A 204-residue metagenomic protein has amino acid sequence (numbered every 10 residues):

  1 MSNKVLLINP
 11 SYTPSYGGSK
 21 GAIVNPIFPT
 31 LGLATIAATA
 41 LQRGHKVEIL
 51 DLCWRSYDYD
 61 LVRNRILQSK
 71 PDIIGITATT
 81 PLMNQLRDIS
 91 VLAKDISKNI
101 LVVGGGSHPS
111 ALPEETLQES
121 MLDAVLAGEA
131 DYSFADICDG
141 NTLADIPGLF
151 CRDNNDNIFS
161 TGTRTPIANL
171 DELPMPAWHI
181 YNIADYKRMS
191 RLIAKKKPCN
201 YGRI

Functional and structural regions predicted by a protein language model:
N3-K4, D72, G202: Nucleotide donor/acceptor-binding cores
N3-N25, L101: Short glycine-rich His-centered loop
S11-P14, P166-I167, H179-Y181: Active-site/binding-pocket entry motifs
S15-I23, H45-E48, S90-A93, S190-I193: Short, mixed-charge, low-aromatic patches
G17-K20, T163-R164, L173: Short aromatic-enriched loop/helix-cap "lid" or pocket-rim segments at secondary-structure transitions that line
P29: Short, conserved glycine- and acidic-residue-centered signature motifs in active-site or ligand-binding loops
G32, I36-N169: Glycine-rich beta-alpha loop elements in corrinoid/cobalamin-binding modules across cobalamin-dependent enzymes
D171-E172, P176-I204: Radical SAM [4Fe-4S] cluster-binding motif and immediate context
